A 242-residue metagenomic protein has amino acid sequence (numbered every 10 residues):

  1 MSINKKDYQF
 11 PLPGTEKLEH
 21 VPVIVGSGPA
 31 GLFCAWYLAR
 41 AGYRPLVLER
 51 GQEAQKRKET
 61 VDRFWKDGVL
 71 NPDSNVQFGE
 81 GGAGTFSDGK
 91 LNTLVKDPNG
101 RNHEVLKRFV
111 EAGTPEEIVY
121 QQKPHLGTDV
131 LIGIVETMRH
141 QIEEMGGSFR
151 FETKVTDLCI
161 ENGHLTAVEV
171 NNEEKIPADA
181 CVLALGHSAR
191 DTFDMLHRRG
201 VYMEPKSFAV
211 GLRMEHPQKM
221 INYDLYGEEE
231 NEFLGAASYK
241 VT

Functional and structural regions predicted by a protein language model:
M1-T242: Residues forming the flavin
